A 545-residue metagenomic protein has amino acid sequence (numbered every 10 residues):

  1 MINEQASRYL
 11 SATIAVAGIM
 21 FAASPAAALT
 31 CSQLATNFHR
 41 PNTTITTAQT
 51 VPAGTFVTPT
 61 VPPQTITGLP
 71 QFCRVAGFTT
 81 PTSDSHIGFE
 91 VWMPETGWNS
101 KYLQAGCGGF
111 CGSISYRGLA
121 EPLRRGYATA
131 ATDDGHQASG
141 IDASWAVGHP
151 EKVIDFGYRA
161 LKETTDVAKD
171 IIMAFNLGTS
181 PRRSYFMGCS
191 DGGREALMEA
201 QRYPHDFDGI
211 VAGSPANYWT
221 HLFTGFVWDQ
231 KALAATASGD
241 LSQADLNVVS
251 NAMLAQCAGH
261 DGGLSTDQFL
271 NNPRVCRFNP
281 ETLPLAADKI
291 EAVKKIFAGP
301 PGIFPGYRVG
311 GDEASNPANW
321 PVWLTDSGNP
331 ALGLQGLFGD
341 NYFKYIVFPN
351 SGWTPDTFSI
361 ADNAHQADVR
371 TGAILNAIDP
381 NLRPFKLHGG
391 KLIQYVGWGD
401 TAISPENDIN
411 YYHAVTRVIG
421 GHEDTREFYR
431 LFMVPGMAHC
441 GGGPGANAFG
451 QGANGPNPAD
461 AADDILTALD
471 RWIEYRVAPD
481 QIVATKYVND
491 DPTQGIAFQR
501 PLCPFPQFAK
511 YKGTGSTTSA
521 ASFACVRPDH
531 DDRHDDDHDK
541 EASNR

Functional and structural regions predicted by a protein language model:
A22-P25: N-terminal signal peptide c-region/cleavage motif recognized by signal peptidases
A27-S100, Y116-R117, S250, G262-L270 (+5 more regions): Catalytic-loop region of hydrolases
N99, C107-P181, T224, A232-L233 (+3 more regions): Cap/lid segment of the alpha/beta-hydrolase catalytic domain
G178-S190: Alpha/beta-hydrolase fold nucleophile elbow
G188-G192, A196, D400: Gly/Ala-rich beta-loop-alpha elbow adjacent to hydrolase catalytic centers
E199-A200, H205-P301, M433, N447-A461: A catalytic-pocket lid/entrance helix-loop region that shapes and gates access to the active site across common
I393-V396: Short beta-strand/loop motif that positions the catalytic acidic residue of the alpha/beta-hydrolase fold
A402-E406: Conserved alpha/beta-hydrolase "acid-adjacent" motif
